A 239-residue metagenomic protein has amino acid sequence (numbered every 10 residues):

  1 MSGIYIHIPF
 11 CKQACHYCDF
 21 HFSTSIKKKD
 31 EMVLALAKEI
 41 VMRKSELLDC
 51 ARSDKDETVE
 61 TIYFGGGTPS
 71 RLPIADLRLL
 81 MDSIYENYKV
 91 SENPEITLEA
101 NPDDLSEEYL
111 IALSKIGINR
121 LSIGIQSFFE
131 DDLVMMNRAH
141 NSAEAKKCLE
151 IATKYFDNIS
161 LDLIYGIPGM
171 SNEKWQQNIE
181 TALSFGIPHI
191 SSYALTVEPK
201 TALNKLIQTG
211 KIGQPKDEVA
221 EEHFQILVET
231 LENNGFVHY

Functional and structural regions predicted by a protein language model:
M1-I4: Extreme N-terminal starter segment of soluble prokaryotic enzymes
I6-I8, I125: Alpha/beta-hydrolase
P9-F20: Local cysteine-cluster metal-coordination motifs and their immediate loop/turn environment, predominantly Fe-S cluster
F22-K44, E57-T230: Conserved non-cysteine loop/helix-boundary elements of the Radical SAM core domain that shape
R52-K55: A cross-taxon signal for low-complexity, glycine/charged-rich
